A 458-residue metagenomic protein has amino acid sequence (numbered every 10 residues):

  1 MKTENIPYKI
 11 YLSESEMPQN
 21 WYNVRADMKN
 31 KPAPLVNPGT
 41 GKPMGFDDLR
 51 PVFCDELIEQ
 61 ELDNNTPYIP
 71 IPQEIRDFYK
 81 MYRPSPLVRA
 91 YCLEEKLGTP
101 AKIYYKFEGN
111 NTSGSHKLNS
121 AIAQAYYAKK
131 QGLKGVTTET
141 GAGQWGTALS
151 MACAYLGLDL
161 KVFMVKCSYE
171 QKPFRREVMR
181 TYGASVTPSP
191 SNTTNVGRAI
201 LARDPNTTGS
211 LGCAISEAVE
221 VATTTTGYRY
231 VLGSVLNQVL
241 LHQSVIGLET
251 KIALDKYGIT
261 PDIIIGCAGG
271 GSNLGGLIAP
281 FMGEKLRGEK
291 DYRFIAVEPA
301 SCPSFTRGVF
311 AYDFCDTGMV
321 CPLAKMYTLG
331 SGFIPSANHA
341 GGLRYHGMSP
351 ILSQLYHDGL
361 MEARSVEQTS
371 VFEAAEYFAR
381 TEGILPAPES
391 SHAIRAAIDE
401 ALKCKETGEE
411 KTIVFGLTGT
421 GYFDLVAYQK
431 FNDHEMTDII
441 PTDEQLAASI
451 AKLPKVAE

Functional and structural regions predicted by a protein language model:
T3-L133: Positively charged, low-complexity intrinsically disordered leader regions
Y68-P70, I200-Q238, I246, G258 (+3 more regions): Active-site/ligand-binding loops adjacent to catalytic centers
P86, Y105, K117, Q124 (+11 more regions): Buried hydrophobic positions in well-ordered alpha/beta secondary-structure cores of metabolic enzymes
F107-L118, V136-W145, L236-V239, I265-G270 (+4 more regions): Active-site nucleophile and cofactor-binding loops and adjacent substrate-binding regions of central metabolic enzymes
S120, A128-C167, T260-L274, F294 (+1 more regions): A short, small-residue-rich loop immediately preceding and capping a beta-strand
A123-L133, T147-D159, R180-T181, I278-G288 (+1 more regions): Alpha-helix C-terminal capping segments
T137, W145-T208, S304-D316, L425-D433: Active-site-proximal loop->helix
A268-G276, Q368-D433: Claisen-condensing/thiolase-fold acyl-transfer catalytic domains that form or cleave C-C bonds in fatty acid
